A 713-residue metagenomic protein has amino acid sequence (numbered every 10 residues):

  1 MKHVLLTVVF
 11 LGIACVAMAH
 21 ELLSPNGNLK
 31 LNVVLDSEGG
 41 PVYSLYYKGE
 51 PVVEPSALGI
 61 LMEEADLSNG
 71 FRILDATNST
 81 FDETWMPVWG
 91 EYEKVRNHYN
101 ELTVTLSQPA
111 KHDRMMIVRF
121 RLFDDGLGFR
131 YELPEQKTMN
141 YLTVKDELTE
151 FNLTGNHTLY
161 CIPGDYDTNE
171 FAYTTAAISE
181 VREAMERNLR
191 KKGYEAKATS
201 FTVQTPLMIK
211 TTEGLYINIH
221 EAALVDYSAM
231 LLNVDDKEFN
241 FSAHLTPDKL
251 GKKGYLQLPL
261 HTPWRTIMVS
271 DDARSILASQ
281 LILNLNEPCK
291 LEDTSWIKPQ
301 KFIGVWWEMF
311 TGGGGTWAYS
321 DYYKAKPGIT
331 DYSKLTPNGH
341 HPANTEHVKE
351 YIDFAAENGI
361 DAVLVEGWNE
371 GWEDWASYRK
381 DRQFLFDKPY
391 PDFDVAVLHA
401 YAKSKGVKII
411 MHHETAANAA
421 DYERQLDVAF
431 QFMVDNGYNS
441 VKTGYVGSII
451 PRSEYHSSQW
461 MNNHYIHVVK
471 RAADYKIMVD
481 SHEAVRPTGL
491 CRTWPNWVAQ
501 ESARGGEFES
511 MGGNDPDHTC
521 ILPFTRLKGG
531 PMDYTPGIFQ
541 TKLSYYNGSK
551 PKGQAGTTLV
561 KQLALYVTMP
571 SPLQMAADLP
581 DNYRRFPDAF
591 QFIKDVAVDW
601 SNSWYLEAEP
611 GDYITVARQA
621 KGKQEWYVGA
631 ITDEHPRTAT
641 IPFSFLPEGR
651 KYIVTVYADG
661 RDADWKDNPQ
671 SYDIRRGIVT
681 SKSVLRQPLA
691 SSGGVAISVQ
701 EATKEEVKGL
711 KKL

Functional and structural regions predicted by a protein language model:
M1-E21: Bacterial Sec-dependent N-terminal signal peptides
E21-E292, S671: N-terminal accessory beta-strand-rich subdomains and adjacent acidic, glycine-rich linkers that precede catalytic cores
V104, D578-Y627, I631, D662-N668: Glycan-recognition and catalytic regions of carbohydrate-active enzymes
Q257-E350, N358, A362: An acidic-aromatic substrate-binding cleft motif
E346-W368, M433-N439: Catalytic domains of carbohydrate-active enzymes, especially glycoside hydrolases
G367-Q554, T558: Aromatic- and carboxylate-enriched substrate-binding clefts and catalytic-loop regions of carbohydrate-active enzymes
P610-I653, V695-S698: Carbohydrate-binding surface patches
R676-L713: C-terminal beta-strand-rich structural cap/linker in extracellular carbohydrate-active enzymes
